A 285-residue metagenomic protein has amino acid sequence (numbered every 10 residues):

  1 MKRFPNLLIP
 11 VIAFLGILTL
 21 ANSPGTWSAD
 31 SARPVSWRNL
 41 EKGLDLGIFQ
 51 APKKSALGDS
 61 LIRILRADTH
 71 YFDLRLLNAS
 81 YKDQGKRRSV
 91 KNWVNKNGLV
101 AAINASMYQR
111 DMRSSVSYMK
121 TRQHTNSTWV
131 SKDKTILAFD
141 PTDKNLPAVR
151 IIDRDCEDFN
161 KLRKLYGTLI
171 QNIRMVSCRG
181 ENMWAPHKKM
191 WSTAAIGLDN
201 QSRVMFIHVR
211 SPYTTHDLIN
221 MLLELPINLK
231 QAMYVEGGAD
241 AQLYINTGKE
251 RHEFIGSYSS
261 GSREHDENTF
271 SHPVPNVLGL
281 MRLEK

Functional and structural regions predicted by a protein language model:
M1-V11: Bacterial N-terminal signal peptides that target proteins for export
P10-T19: Bacterial N-terminal signal peptides
P24-V130, I207-H208, L283: Zymogen propeptides
I64, I136, A195: Short, surface-exposed charged micro-motifs
A79-D83, I151-F159, V209-P212: Short, solvent-exposed aromatic-acidic interface loops
Y108-N182, H187: Active-site-adjacent helix-turn-beta-strand microarchitecture at beta-sheet edges that either contains or buttresses
M112-S131, N182-T193, L198-Q231, D240-K285: Conserved, well-ordered active-site substructure
